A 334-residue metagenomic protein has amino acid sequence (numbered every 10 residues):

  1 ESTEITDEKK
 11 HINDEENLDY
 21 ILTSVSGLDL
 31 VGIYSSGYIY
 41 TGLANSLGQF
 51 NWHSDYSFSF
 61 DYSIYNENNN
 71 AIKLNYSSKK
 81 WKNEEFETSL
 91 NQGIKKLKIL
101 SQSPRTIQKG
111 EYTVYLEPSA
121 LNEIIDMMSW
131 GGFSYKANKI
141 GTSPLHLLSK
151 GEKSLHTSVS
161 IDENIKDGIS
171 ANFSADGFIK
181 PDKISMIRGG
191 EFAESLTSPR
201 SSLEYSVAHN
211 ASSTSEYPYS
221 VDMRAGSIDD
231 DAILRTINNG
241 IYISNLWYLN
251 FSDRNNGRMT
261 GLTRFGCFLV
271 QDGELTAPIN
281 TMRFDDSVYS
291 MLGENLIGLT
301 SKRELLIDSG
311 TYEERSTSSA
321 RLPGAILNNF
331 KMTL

Functional and structural regions predicted by a protein language model:
E1-A171, I179-K180, R188-E191, E274 (+1 more regions): Active-site bordering "gate/hinge" segments that shape substrate access to catalytic or cofactor-binding pockets
L148-L334: Dual-mode signal for accessory low-complexity, basic/Gly-rich regions
